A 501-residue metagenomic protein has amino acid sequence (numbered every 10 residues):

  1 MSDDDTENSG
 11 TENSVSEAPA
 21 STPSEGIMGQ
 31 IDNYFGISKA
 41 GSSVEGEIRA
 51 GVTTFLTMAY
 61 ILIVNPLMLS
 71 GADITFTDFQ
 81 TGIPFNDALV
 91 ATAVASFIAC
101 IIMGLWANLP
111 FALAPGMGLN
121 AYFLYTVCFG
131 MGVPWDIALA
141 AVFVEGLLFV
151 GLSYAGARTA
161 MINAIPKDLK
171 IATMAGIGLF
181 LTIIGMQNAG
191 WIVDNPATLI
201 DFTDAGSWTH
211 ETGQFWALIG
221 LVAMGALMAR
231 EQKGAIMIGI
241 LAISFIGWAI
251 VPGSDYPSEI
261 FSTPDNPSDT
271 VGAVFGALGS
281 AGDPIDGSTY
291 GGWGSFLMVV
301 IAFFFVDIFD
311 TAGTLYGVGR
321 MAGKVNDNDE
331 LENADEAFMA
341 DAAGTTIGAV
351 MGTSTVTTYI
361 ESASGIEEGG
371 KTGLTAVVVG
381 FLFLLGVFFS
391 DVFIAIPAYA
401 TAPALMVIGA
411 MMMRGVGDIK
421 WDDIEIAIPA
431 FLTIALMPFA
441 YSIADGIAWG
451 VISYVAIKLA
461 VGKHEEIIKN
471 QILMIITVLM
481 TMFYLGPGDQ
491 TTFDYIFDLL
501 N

Functional and structural regions predicted by a protein language model:
D3-N86, F202-G206, I240-D335, M480-M482 (+1 more regions): Helix-loop-helix hairpins and the membrane-proximal interhelical loops of multi-pass alpha-helical transport proteins
I27-N65, A95-S96, G116-Y125, F129-I177 (+1 more regions): Helix-loop-helix junctions within the multi-pass membrane cores of secondary transporters/permeases
A40-G51, T81-L89, A93, P134-A138 (+18 more regions): Hydrophobic, aromatic-rich alpha-helical transmembrane segments and their membrane-interface anchor motifs
I48, M68, M161, G234 (+3 more regions): Residue-level signature of catalytic and energy-coupling elements of molecular machines, predominantly ATP/GTP-dependent
V52-A59, I101, L105, M186 (+3 more regions): Hydrophobic/aromatic residues within the transmembrane alpha-helices of Major Facilitator Superfamily
A95-M117: Juxtamembrane transmembrane-helix boundary signature
A112, K170, V300-F303: The feature identifies polytopic integral membrane transport proteins across all domains of life
M131-A249, V377-N501: Membrane-embedded alpha-helical modules
